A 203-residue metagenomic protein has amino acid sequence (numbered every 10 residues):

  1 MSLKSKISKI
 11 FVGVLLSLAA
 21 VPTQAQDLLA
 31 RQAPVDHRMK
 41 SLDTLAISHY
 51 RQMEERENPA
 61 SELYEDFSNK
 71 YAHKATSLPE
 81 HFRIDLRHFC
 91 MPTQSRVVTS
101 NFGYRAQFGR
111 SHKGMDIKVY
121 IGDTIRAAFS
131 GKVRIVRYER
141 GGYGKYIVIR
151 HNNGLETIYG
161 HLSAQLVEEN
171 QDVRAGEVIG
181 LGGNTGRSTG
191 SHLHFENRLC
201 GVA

Functional and structural regions predicted by a protein language model:
S2-F102, A203: Polar/charged, compositionally biased leader and regulatory segments
E62, R83-L86, T93, R110-G114 (+3 more regions): Extracytoplasmic
T76-I84, V97-R126: Short glycine/threonine/proline-enriched tight-turn/helix- or strand-capping micro-motif at secondary-structure
S95-S100, D123-V133, V173-G176: Generic structural motif
T99, K118, K132-R134, S163 (+1 more regions): Conserved positions in beta-strands of structured domains
R105, G122-T124, Y138-R140, N184-R187 (+1 more regions): Short polar/acidic secondary-structure junctions
R110-K113, A127-L166: Zn2+-dependent peptidoglycan hydrolase active-site motif and core
K145-H151, E169-A203: Conserved, short, structured surface segments that act as functional micro-motifs
